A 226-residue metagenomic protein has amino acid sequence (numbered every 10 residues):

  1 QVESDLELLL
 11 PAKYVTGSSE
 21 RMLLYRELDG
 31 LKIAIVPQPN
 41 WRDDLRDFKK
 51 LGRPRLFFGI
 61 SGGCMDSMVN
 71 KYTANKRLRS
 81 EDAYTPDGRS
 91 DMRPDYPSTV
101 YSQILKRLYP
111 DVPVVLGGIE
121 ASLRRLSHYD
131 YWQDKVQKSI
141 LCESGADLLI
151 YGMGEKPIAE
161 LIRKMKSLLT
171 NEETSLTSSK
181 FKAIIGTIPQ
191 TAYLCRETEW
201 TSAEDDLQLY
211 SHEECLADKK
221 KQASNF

Functional and structural regions predicted by a protein language model:
Q1, P11, L23: Conserved phosphate-interacting/catalytic interface
S4, A12-Y14, P37-F226: Glycine-rich beta-alpha loop elements in corrinoid/cobalamin-binding modules across cobalamin-dependent enzymes
R21-K32: Short helix-loop-beta junction
